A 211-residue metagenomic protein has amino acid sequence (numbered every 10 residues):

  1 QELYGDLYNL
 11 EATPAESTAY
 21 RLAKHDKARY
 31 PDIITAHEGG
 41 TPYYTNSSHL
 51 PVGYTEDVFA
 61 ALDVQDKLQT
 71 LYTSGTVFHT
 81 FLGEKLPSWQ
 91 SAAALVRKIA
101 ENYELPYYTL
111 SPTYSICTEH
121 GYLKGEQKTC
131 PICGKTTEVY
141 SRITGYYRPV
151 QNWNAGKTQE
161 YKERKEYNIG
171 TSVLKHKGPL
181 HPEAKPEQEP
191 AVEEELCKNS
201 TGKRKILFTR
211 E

Functional and structural regions predicted by a protein language model:
Q1-P186, E193-E211: Long, C-terminal-biased catalytic regions of enzyme "large/alpha" subunits
